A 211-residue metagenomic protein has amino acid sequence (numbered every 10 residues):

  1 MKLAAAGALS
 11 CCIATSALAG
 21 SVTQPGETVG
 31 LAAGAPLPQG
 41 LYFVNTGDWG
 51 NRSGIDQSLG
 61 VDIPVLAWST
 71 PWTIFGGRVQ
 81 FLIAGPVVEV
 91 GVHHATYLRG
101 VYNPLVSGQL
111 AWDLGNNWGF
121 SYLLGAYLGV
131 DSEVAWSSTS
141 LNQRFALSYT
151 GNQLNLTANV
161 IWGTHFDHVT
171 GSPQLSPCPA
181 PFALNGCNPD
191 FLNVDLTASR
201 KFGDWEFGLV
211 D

Functional and structural regions predicted by a protein language model:
A4-A14: Bacterial N-terminal signal peptides
A14-Y42: Outer-membrane beta-barrel biogenesis signature
T23, E27, D48, Q174-D211: Outer membrane beta-barrel transmembrane domains
A32-G40, T70-Q80, H94, D113-S121 (+2 more regions): Short loop/turn motifs that connect adjacent beta-strands in outer-membrane beta-barrel proteins
L37-S53: N-terminal ordered "arm"
D48-V61, V92-L98, W136: Surface-exposed strand-loop-strand hairpins of Gram-negative outer-membrane beta-barrel proteins
Q57-W72: N-terminal low-complexity, intrinsically disordered segments
Q80-F81, G85-L196: Outer-membrane pore/translocation modules
